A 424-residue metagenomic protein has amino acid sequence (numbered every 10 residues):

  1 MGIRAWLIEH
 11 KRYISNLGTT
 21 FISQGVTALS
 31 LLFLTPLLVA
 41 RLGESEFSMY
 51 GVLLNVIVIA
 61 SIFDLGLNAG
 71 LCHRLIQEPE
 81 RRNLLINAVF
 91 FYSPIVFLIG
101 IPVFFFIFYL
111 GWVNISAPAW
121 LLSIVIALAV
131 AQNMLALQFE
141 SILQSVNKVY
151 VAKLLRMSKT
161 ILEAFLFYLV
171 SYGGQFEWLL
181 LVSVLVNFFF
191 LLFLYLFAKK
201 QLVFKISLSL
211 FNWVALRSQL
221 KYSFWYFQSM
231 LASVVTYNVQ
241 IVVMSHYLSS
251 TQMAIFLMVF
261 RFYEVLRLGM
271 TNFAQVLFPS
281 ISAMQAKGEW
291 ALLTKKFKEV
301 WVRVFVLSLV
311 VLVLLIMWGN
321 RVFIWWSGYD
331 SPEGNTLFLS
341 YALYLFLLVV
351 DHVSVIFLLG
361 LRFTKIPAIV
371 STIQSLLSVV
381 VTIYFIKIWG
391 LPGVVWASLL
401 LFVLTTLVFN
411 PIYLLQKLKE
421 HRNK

Functional and structural regions predicted by a protein language model:
M1-Y13, E177-L179, S183, L192-Y237 (+3 more regions): Interhelical loop/hinge segments that connect adjacent transmembrane helices in multipass membrane
I8, E44, F108-I126, I316-F346 (+1 more regions): Interfacial segments at transmembrane-helix termini and the short loops linking adjacent helices
H10-N68, F105, A164, F224-T251 (+4 more regions): Signature of the first transmembrane helix
S15-T27, L53, D64-F108, L121 (+1 more regions): Membrane-water interface segments that mark the loop-to-transmembrane alpha-helix transition
L31, D64-E80, Q144-S145, V203 (+2 more regions): Helix-loop junctions and terminal segments of transmembrane helices in multi-pass membrane transport/translocation
Y50-I62, S233, Y237, F256-S282 (+2 more regions): Transmembrane helix-bundle signature of multi-pass secondary active exporters and lipid flippases
R74, A131-L155, L343-I373: Membrane-interface junctions at transmembrane-helix termini in multi-pass inner-membrane proteins
W120-I124, K153-Q201, I373-L377, L391-L415: Hydrophobic alpha-helical transmembrane segments
